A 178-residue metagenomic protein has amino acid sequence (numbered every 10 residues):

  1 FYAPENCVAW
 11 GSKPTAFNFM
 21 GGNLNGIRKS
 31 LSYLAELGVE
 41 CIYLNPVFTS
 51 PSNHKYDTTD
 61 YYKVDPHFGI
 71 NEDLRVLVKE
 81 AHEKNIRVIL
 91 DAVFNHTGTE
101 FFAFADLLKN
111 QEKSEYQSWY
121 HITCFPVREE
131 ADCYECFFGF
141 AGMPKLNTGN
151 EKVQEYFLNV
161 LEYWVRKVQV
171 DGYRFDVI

Functional and structural regions predicted by a protein language model:
F1-E40, V47-V168: Substrate-binding/active-site clefts of carbohydrate-active enzymes
I42, D171-Y173: Hydrophobic residues within beta-strands of alpha/beta enzymes
D176-I178: Conserved short loop/turn motifs at secondary-structure junctions
